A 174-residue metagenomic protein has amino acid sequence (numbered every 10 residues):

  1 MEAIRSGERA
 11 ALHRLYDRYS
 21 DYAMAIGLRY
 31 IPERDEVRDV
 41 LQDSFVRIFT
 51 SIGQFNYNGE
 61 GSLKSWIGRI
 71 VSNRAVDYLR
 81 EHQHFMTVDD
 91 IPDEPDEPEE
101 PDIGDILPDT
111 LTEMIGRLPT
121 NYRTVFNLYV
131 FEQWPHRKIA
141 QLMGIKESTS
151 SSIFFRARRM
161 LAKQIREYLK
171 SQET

Functional and structural regions predicted by a protein language model:
R5-H13, M24-D43, E147, L169-T174: Short, charged helix-capping/linker segments at alpha-helix termini
R5-S6, R29-P32, F45-E60, E81: Sigma70-family region 2
Y19, V40, I153-R156, M160: Residues within the DNA-recognition helix of helix-turn-helix
A25, D39-V46, G61-N73: Structural recognition of an alpha-helix C-terminal capping motif at a helix-to-coil junction
Q54-N58, G68-D89: Arg/Lys-rich amphipathic alpha helix in sigma70-family domain 2
H84-P108: Internal acidic/polar
V125-Y129: A short pre-motif secondary-structure segment
Q141-K146, R159-T174: C-terminal edge and immediately downstream basic/flexible tail or linker adjoining helix-turn-helix-like DNA-binding
